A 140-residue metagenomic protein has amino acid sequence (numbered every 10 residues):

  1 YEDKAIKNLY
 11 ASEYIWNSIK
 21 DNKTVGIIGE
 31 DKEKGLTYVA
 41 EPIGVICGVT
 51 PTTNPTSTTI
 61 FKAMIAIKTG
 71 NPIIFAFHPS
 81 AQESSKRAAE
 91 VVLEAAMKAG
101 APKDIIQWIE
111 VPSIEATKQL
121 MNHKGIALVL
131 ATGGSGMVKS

Functional and structural regions predicted by a protein language model:
Y1-L36: N-terminal Rossmann-like NAD(P)+-binding subdomain of aldehyde/semialdehyde dehydrogenases
I27-S140: Rossmann-like NAD(P) dinucleotide-binding subdomain of oxidoreductase/dehydrogenase enzymes
